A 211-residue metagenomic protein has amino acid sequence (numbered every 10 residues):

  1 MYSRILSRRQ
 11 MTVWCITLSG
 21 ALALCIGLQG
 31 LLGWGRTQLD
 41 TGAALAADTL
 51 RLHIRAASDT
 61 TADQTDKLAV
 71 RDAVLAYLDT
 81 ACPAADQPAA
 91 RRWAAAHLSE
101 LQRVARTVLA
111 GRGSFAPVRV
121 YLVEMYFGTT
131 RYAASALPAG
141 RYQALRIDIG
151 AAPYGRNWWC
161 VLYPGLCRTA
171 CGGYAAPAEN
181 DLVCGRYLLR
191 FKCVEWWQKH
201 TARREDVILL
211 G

Functional and structural regions predicted by a protein language model:
M1-R9: N-terminal Lys/Arg-rich, disordered targeting/topogenic segments
V13-L31: Hydrophobic membrane-insertion alpha-helices, especially the h-region of bacterial N-terminal signal peptides
G30-A44: Aromatic-capped interface at the extracytoplasmic side of an N-terminal signal-anchor transmembrane helix
D48-A95: Early exported N-terminus immediately downstream of N-terminal targeting peptides
A57, A73-A84, E100, V104-R112 (+2 more regions): Structured segments of extracytoplasmic/periplasmic soluble domains in secreted or envelope-associated proteins
P88-G155: Mid-length scaffold segments of soluble, non-membrane domains
S135-R190: Soluble extracytoplasmic domains of inner/organellar membrane proteins
P177-G211: C-terminal partner/receptor-binding element of secreted or periplasmic proteins
